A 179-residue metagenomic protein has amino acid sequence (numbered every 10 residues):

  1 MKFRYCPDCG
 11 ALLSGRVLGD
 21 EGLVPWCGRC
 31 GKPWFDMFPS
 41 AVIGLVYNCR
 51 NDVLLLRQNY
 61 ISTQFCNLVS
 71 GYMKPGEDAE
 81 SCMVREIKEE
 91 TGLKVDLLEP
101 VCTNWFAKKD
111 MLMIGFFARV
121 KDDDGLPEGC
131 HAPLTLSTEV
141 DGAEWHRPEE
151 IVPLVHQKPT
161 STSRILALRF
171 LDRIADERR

Functional and structural regions predicted by a protein language model:
M1, G22, P39, N48 (+2 more regions): A generic fold-level signal
M1-I43: Acidic, metal-coordinating catalytic segment for phosphate/diphosphate chemistry, firing primarily on the Nudix
M1-K2, G44, P153-L154, A167-I174: A broadly conserved sequence feature marking short terminus-proximal activation segments in nucleic acid-centric
G22, M37-A41, T63, L68 (+1 more regions): Short connector loops at helix/strand junctions that flank enzyme active sites, especially segments positioning acidic
R29, Q58, S70, A118 (+1 more regions): Active-site donor-binding loop signature of nucleotide-sugar glycosyltransferases
V46-Y47, L55, A118, W145: Conserved hydrophobic "DFG−1" position in protein kinase catalytic cores
Y47-E89: Conserved Nudix-box catalytic region and its N-terminal flanking loop in Nudix hydrolases and closely related
M73-L97, V101-I165, R178-R179: Unchanged
